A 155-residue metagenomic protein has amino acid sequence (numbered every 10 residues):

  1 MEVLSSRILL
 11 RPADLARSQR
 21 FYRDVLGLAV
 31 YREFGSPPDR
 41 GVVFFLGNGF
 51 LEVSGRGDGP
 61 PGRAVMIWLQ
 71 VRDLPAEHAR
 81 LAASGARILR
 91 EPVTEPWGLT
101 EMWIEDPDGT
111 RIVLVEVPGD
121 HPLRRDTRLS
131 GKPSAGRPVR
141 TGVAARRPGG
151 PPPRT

Functional and structural regions predicted by a protein language model:
M1-A16, A64-I67, V117-T155: N-terminal beta-strand motif that seeds the catalytic metal site of vicinal oxygen chelate
E2, L9-F50: Core segments of cupin and vicinal oxygen chelate
L4-A13, V42-F45, D58-S84, T100-T110: Vicinal oxygen chelate
L9, A29-G35, V93-E95, V115 (+1 more regions): Conserved catalytic-core motifs of GNAT/GCN5-like acyltransferases
L26-A29, S84-L89: A common structural junction motif
G49, P96, P107: Short, ordered coil/turn segments that flank beta-strands lining enzyme active or ligand-binding pockets
